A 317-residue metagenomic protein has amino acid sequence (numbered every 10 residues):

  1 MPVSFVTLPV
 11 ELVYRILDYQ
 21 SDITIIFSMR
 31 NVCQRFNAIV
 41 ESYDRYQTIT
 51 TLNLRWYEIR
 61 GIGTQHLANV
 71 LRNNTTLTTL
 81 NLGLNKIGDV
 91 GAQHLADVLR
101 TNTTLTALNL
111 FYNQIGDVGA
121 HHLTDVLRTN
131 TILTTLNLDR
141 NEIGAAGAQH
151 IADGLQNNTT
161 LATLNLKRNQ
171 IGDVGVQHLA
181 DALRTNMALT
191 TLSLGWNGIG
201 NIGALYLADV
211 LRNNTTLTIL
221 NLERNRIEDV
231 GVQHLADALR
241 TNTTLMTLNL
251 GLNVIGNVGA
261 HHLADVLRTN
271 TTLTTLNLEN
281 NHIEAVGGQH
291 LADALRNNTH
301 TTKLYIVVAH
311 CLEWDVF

Functional and structural regions predicted by a protein language model:
M1-S28: N-terminal Skp1-binding subsegment of the F-box domain
M1-V3, V13, N37, G61-N69 (+9 more regions): Leucine-rich repeat
V10, T24-Y43: Short helix-loop-helix/strand-helix junction enriched in hydrophobic and basic residues
I39-H66, N73-T78: LRR N-terminal entry segment and analogous cap-like coil->beta motifs
T50-L54, L80-L82, L108-L110, L136-L138 (+6 more regions): Conserved hydrophobic beta-strand positions in leucine-rich repeat
Y57, N85, N113, N141 (+6 more regions): Conserved "Asn-ladder"/turn position within leucine-rich repeats
L276-I283, G287-F317: Leucine-rich solenoid repeat scaffolds
